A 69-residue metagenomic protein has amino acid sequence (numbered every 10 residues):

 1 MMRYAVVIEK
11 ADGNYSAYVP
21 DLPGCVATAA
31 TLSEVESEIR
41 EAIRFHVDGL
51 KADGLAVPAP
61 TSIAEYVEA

Functional and structural regions predicted by a protein language model:
M1-A5, S37-A69: Short, charged, surface-exposed hinge/linker loops at domain edges that act as mobile lids or interdomain connectors
Y4, Y15, C25-A27: Structural detector for hydrophobic anchor residues on beta-strands
I8-L22: Short aromatic-glycine-(Arg/Gly/Cys) micro-motifs in beta-strand/loop hairpins
D21-G24, A59: Hydrophobic residues in alpha-helical membrane-spanning segments
P23-S33: A short, exposed loop/beta-hairpin motif centered on an aromatic-Gly-Thr core
